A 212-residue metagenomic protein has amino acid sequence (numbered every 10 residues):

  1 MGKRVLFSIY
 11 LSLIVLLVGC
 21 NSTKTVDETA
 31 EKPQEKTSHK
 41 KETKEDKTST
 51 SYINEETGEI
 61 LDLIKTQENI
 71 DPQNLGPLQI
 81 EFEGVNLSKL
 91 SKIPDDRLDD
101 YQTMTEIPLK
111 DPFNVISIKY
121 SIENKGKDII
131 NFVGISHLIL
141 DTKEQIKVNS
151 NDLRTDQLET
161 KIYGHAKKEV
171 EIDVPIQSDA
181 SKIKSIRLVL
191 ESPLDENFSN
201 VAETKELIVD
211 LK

Functional and structural regions predicted by a protein language model:
M1-F7: Positively charged n-region of N-terminal signal peptides that target proteins for export
F7-I14: Hydrophobic helical h-region of N-terminal Sec-dependent signal peptides in bacterial secretory/periplasmic proteins
L16-G19: C-terminal motif of bacterial Sec signal peptides marking the signal peptidase cleavage site
N21-S117, S121-K212: Conserved functional micro-motifs across diverse proteins
